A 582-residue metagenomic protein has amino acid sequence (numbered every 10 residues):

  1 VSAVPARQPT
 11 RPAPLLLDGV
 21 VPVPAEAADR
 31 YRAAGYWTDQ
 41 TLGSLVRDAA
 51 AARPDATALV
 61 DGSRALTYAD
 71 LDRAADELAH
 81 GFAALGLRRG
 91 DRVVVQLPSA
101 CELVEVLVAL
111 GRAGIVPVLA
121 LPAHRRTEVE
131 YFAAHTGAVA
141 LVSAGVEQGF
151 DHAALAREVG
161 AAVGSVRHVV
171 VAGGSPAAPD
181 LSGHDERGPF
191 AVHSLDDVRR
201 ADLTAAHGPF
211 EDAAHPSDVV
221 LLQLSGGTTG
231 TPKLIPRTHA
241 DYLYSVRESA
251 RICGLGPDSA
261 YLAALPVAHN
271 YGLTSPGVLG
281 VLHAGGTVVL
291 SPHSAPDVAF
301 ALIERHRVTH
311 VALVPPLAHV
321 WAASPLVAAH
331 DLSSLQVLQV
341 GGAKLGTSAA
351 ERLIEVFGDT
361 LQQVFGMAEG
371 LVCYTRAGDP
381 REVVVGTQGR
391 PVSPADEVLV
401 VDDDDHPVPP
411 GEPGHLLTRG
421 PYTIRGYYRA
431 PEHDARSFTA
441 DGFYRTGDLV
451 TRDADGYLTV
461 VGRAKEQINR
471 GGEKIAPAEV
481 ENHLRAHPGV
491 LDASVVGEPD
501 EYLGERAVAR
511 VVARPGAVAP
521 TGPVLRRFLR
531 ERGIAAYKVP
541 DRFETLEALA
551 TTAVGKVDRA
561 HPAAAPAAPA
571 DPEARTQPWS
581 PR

Functional and structural regions predicted by a protein language model:
V1-A13, L85, I115-D196, P515: Structural core segment of the AMP-binding/adenylate-forming
Y36-D39, G43-R47, D55-A100, V104-V108 (+4 more regions): Conserved AMP-binding/adenylate-forming core of the ANL superfamily
T67-A69, E211-A213, V220-R247: Conserved AMP-binding A3 loop
H124-F132, L141-S143, V311, G420 (+4 more regions): AMP-binding/adenylate-forming catalytic core of the ANL superfamily
L243-A260, N270-H310, S324: Conserved AMP-binding/adenylation subdomain of ANL enzymes
V308-A312, A322-V383, E397: Gly/Ser/Thr-rich phosphate-binding loop
P391-A395, H406-S437, I475: Conserved ATP/PPi-binding loop(s) of AMP-dependent carboxylate-activating enzymes
I534-K556, Q577-P581: AMP-binding/adenylate-forming catalytic domain of the ANL superfamily
